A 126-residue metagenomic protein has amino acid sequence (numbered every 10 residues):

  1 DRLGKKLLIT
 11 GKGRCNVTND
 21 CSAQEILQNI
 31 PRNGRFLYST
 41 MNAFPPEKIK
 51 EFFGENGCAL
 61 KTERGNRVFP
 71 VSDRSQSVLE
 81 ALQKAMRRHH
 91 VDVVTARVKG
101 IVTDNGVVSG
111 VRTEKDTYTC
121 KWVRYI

Functional and structural regions predicted by a protein language model:
R2, I9, Q76-I126: Predominantly flavin-linked oxidoreductase catalytic cores and closely associated redox partners
R2-K5, C15-N16: Short gly/pro/ser/thr-enriched loop/turn and capping motifs at secondary-structure boundaries
K12-T62: Glycine-rich active-site loop/strand segments that organize a redox cofactor
N16-T18, I26, K61, F69-S72 (+2 more regions): Short active-site-adjacent helix-start/loop capping segments
L27, F53, F69, G100 (+1 more regions): Aromatic-residue hotspot detector
L37-E47, R64-K84: Short beta-strand to alpha-helix junction loop
K61-G65, I126: Short beta-strands and strand-loop turn motifs
